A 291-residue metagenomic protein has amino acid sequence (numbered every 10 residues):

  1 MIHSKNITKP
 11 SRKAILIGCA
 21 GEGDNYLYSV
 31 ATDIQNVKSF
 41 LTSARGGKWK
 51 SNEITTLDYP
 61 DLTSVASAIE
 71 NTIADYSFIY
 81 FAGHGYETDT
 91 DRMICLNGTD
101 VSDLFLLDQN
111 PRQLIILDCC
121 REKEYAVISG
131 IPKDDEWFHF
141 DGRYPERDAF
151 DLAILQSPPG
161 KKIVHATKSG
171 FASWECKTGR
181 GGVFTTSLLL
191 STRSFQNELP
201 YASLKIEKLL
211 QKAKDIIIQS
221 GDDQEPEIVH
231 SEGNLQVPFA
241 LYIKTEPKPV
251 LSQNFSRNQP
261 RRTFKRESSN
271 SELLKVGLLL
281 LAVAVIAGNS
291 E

Functional and structural regions predicted by a protein language model:
M1-E291: Cysteine endopeptidase catalytic domains of the caspase/legumain-like
